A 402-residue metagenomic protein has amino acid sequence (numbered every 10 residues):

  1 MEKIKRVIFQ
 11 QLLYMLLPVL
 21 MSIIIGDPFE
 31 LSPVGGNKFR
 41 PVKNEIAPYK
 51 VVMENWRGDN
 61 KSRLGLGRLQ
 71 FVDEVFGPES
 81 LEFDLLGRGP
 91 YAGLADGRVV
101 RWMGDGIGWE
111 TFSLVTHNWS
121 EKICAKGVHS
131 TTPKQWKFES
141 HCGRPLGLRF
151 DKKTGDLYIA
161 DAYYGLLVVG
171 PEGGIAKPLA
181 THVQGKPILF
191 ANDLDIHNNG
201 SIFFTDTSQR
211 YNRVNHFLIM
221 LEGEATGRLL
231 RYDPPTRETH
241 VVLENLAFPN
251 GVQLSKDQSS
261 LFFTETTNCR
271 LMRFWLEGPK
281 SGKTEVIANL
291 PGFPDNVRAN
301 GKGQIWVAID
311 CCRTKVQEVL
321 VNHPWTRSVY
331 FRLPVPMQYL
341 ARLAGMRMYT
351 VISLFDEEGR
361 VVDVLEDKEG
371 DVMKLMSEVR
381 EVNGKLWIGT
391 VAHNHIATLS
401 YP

Functional and structural regions predicted by a protein language model:
V7-L17, I23-W56, S62-V99, G370-S377: Beta-strand-rich domains and repeat architectures in extracellular enzymes and scaffolds, especially beta-propellers
G36-P41, F204-E224, D310-R347, T398: Short, conserved, GDST-rich strand-edge loop motifs in beta-rich repeat architectures
P41-K43, P48-D59, L85-V128, G165 (+2 more regions): Beta-propeller domains
L69-V75, S113-T116, W136-H141, L179-K186 (+3 more regions): Surface loop/turn motifs at the tips and blade-to-blade linkers of beta-strand repeat domains
D84-G87, F150-T154, I196-N199, K256-Q258 (+2 more regions): Residue-level detector of Asp-centered blade-edge/turn motifs that repeat once per structural unit in beta-propeller
M103-I107, G170-G174, Y232-R237, W275-K280 (+2 more regions): Short loop/turn segments that connect beta-strands within beta-propeller blades
K126-L146, D151-D156, A160-M220, E224-G227: Asp-box/WD-like beta-propeller blade repeats and closely related beta-sheet repeat scaffolds
